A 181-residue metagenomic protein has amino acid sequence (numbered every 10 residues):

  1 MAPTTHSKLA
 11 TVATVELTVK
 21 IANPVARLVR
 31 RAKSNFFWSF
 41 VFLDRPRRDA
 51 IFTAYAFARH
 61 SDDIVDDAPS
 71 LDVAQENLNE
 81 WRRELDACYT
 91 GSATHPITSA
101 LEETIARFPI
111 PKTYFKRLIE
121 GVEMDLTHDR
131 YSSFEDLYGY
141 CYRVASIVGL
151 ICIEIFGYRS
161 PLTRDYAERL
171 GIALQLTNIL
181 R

Functional and structural regions predicted by a protein language model:
A2-R181: Acidic catalytic motifs of isoprenoid enzymes
